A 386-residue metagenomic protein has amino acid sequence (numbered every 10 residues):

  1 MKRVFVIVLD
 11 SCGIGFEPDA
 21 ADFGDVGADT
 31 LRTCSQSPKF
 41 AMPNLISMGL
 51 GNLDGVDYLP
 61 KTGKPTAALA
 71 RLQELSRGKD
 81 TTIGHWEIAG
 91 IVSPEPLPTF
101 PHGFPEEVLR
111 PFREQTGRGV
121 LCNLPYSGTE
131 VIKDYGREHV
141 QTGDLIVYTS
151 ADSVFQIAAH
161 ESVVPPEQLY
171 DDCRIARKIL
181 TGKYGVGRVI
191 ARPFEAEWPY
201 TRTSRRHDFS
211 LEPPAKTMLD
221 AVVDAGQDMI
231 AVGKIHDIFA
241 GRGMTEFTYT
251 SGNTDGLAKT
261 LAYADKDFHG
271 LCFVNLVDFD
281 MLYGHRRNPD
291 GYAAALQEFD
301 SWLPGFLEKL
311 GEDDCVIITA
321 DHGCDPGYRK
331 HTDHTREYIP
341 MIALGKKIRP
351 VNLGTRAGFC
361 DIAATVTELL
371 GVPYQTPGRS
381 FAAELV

Functional and structural regions predicted by a protein language model:
M1-V386: Feature captures the catalytic ectodomains and active-site-proximal regions of enzymes that hydrolyze or transfer
